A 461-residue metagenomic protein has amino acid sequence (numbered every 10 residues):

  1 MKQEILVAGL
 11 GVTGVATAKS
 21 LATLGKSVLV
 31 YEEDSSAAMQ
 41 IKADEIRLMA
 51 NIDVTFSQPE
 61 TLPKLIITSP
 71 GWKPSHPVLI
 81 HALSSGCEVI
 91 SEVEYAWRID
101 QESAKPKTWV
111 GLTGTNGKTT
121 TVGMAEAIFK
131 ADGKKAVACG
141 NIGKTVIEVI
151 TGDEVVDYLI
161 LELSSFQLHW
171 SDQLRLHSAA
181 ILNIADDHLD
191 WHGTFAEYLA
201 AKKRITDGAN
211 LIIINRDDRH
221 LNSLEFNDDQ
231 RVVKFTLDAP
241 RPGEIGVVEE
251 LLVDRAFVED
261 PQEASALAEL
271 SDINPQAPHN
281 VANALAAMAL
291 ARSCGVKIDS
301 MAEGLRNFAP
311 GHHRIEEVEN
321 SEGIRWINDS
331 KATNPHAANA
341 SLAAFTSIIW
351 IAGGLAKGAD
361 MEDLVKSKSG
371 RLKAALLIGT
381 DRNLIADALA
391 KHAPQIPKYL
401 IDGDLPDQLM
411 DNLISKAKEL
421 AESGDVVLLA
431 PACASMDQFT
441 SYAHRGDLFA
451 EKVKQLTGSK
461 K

Functional and structural regions predicted by a protein language model:
M1-G111, R306, R314-E316, M410-E419: Short, basic phosphate-binding NTP loop
E4, A16-L24, L267-L372, D387: Nucleotide phosphate-binding/pyrophosphate-handling subdomain across enzymes that bind or process nucleotide phosphates
E4, S20-T23, F56-L62, P70 (+5 more regions): Phosphate-binding loop of NTP-binding sites
V12, K73, N116-T120, V281 (+2 more regions): Residue-level detector of alpha-helix initiation sites
S27-D34, I213-R216, I351-A352, R371-T380: Short internal beta-strands
S27-E32, V137-A138, I160, K234 (+1 more regions): Short beta-strand "acidic-cap" motif of Rossmann-like dinucleotide-binding folds
E32, I90-Y95, Q230-V247, A302-R306 (+3 more regions): Beta-strand->loop->alpha-helix junctions that form or flank phosphate-binding loops in nucleotide-handling enzymes
D44, I52, L364-D425, K460-K461: C-terminal helical cap/extension that packs against the catalytic core of soluble nucleotide-cofactor enzymes
